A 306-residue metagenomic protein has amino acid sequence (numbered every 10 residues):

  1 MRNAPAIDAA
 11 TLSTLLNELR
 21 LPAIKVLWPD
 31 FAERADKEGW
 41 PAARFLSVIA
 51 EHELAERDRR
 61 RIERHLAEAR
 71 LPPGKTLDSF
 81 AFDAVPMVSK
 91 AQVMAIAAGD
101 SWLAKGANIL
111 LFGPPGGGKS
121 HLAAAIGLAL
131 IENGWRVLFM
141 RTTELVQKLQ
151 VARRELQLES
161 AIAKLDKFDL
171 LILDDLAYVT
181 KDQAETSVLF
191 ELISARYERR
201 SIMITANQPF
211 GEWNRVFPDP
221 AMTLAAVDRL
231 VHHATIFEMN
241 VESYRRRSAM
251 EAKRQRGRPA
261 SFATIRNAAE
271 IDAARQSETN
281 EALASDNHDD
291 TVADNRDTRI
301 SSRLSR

Functional and structural regions predicted by a protein language model:
M1-W40, D290-V292, R296-R306: N-terminal nucleic-acid engagement/recognition segments and initiation subdomains in replication, restriction
R2-A6, N17-L21, A35-A43, R70-L71 (+5 more regions): Conserved phosphate/pyrophosphate-binding and hydrolysis machinery centered on Walker-type P-loop NTPases, extending
T11-T14, D30-R34, S79, N108-F112 (+1 more regions): Short hinge/gating elements
S13, N17, L21-P73: Interdomain "pre-motor" coupling segment immediately N-terminal to P-loop NTPase/helicase cores
L21, E33, E51-A55, V85 (+3 more regions): Non-catalytic alpha-helical coupling and interface elements of nucleotide-dependent molecular machines and regulators
S47-A104, S243-R256, T279: AAA+ P-loop ATPase motor domain of ring mechanoenzymes
V88-K167, V216: Conserved P-loop
R136, M140, E144-K167, L173-R306: Replace "adjacent to P-loop NTPase cores in ATP/GTP-dependent enzymes" with "adjacent to NTP-binding cores
